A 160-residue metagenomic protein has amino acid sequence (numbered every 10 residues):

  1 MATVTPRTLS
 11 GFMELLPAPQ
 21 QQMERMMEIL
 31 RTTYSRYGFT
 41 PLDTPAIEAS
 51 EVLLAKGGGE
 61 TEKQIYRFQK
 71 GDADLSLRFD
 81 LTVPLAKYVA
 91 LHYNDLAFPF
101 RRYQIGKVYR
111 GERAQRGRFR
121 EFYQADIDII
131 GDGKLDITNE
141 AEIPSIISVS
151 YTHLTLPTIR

Functional and structural regions predicted by a protein language model:
M1-L154, R160: TRNA-recognition modules of translation machinery and tRNA-sensing kinases, especially anticodon-binding
